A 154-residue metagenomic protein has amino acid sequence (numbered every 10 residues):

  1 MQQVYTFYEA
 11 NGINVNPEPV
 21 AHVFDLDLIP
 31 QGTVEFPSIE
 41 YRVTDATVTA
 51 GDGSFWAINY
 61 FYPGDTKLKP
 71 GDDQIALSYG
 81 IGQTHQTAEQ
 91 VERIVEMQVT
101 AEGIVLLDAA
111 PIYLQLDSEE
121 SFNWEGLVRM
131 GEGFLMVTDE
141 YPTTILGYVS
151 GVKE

Functional and structural regions predicted by a protein language model:
M1-E154: Sequence/structural signature of beta-propeller domains
